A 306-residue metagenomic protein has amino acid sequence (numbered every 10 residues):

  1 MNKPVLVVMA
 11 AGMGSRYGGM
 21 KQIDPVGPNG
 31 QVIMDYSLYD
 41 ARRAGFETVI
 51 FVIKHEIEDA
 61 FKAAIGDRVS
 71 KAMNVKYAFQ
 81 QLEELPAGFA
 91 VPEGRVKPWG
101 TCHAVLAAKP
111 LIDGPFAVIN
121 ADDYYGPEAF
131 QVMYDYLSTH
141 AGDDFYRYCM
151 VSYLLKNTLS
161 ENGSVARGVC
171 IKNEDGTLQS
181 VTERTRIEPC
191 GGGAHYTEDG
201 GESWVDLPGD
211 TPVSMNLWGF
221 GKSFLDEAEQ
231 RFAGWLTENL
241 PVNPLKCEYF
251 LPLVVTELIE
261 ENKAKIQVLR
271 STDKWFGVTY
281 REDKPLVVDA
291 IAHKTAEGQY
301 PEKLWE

Functional and structural regions predicted by a protein language model:
N2-G66, V75, Q80, G114: N-terminal glycine-rich phosphate-binding loop and ensuing alpha1 helix
V69-G114: Short phosphate-binding loop-to-helix
A87-P98, G163-G168, E282-L286: Short, surface-exposed amphipathic charged segments that create phosphate/polyanion-binding patches used for binding
G114-Y124: Short beta-strand-to-loop acidic/aromatic patch adjacent to the donor-nucleotide binding site
P127-L217: Conserved core of the sugar-phosphate nucleotidyltransferase
L217-E229: Conserved nucleotide-sugar donor-binding and metal-coordinating catalytic region shared by glycosyltransferases
A228-A264: A C-terminal functional module that forms or caps the active site or interfaces directly with catalytic machinery
D283-E306: Generic C-terminus detector
